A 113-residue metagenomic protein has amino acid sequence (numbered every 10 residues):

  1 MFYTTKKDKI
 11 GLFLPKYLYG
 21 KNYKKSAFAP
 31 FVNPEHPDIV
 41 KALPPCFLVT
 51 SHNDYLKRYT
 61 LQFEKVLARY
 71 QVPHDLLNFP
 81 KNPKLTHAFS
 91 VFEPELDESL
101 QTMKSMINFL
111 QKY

Functional and structural regions predicted by a protein language model:
M1-Y113: Alpha/beta-hydrolase superfamily serine-hydrolase fold, recognizing
